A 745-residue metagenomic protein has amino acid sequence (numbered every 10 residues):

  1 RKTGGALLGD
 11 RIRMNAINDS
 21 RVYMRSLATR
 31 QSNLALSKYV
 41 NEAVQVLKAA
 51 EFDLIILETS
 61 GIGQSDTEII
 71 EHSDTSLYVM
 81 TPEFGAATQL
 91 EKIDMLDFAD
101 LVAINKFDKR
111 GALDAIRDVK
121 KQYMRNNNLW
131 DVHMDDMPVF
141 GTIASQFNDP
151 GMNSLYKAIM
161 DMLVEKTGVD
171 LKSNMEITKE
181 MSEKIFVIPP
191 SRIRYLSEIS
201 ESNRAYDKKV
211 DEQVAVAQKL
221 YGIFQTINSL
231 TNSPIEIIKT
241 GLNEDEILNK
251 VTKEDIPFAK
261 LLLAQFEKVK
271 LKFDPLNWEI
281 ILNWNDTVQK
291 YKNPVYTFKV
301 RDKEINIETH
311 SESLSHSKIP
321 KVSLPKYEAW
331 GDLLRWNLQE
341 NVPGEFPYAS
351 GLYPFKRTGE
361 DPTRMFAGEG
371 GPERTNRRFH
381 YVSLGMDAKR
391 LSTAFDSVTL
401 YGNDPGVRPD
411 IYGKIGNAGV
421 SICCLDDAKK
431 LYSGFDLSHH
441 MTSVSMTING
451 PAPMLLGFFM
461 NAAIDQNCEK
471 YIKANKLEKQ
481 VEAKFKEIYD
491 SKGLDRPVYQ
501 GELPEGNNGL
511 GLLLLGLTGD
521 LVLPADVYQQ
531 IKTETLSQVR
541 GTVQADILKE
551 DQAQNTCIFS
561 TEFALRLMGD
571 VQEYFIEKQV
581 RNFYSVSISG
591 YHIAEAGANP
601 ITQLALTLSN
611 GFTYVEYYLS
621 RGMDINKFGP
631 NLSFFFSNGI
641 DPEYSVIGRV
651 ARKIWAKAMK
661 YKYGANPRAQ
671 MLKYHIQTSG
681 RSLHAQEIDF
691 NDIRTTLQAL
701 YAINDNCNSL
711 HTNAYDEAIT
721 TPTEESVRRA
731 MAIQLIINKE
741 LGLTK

Functional and structural regions predicted by a protein language model:
R1-K2, T29-S32, G61-Q64, P82-A86 (+2 more regions): Conserved nucleotide-binding/hydrolysis micro-motifs of P-loop NTPases
R1-S65, T75-Y78: Nucleotide-state-sensitive switch-loop elements of NTP-binding domains
S26, D100-K106, V139-T142, Q552-C557 (+6 more regions): Short beta-alpha connecting loops at secondary-structure transitions that line or flank enzyme active sites
Q45, A49-A50, S65-E83, K92-A103: Inter-motif core of Ras-like GTPase G domains
L90, L96, R117-H133, G622-F628 (+3 more regions): Flexible glycine/proline-rich, aromatic-decorated loop/lid segments
D97-K172: Canonical P-loop GTPase G-domain recognition
V164-W330: Extended helical scaffolds that flank P-loop GTPase cores
N285-N638, E643-Y644, K662, A669-H675 (+2 more regions): Catalytic alpha/beta active-site cores
